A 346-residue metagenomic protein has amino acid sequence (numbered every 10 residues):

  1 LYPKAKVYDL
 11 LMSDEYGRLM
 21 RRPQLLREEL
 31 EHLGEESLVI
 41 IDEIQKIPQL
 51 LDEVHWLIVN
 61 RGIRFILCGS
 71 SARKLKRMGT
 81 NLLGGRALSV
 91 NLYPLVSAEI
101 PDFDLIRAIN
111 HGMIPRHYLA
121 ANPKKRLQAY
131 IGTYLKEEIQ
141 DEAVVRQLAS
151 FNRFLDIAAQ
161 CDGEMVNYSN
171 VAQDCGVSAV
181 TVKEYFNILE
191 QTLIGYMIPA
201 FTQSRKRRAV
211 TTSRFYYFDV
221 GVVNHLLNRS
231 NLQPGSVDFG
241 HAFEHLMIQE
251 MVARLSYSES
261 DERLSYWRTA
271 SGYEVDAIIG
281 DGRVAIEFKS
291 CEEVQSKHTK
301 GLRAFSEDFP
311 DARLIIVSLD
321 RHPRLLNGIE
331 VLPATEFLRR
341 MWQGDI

Functional and structural regions predicted by a protein language model:
L1-A5: P-loop NTPase Walker A phosphate-binding motif
V7-L38: Short glycine-rich substrate-engagement loop in P-loop NTPases that contacts/grips substrate
L33-L50: Conserved P-loop NTPase "ATPase switch" module shared by AAA+ and STAND
I40, R64-S70: Structural recognition of the conserved hydrophobic beta-strand(s) that form the central parallel beta-sheet of P-loop
R73-L88, D104: Short regulatory helix/loop adjacent to the ATP-binding pocket of P-loop NTPases
D102-Y134, Q140-V144: Amphipathic alpha-helical "lid/sensor" segments that cap RecA-like P-loop NTPase cores
R126-R283, S290: Accessory nucleic acid-recognition modules appended to NTPase machines
D320-I346: Domain-level recognition of nuclease-like catalytic cores that cleave nucleotide substrates
